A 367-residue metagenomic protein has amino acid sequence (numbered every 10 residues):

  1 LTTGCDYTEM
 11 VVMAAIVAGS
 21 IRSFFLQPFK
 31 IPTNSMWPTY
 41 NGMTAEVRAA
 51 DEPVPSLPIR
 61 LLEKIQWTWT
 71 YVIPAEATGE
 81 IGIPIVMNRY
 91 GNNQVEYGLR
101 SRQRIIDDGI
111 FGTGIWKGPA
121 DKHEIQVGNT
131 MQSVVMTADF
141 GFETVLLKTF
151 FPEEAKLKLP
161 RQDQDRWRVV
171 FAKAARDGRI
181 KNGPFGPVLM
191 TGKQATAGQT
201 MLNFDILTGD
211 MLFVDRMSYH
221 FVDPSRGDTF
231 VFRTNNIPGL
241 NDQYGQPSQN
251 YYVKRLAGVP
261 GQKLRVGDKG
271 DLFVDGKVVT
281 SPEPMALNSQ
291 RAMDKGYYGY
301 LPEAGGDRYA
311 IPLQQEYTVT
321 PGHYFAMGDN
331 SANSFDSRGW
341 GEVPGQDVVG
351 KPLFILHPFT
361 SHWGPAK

Functional and structural regions predicted by a protein language model:
L1-V12, F24-K367: Soluble "head" domains of membrane/secretory-pathway proteins
A18-S23: Alpha-helical transmembrane segments of multi-pass membrane proteins
